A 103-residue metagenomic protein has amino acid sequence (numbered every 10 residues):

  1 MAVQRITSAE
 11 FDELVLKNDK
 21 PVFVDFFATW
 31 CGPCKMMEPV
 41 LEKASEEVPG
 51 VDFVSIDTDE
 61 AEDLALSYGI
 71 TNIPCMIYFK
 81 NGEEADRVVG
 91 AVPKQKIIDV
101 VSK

Functional and structural regions predicted by a protein language model:
A2, T7, F27, D52-V54: Conserved Rossmann-like nucleotide-binding pocket used by diverse enzymes that bind dinucleotide cofactors
Q4-P21, E62: A short beta-strand-turn-helix
D19, F26-W30, N72: Short pre-active-site segment immediately N-terminal to redox-active cysteine/selenocysteine motifs in thiol-based
D19-P21, E38-I56: Conserved helix-turn-beta segment immediately C-terminal to the redox Cys motif in thioredoxin-like folds
V22, E62, Y68-I77, Q95: Structural micro-motif
F26-V40: Conserved redox-active cysteine motifs that mediate thiol-disulfide chemistry, especially di-cysteine Cys-X(1-2)-Cys
Y78-K103: Non-catalytic, surface beta->alpha helical segment in thiol-disulfide oxidoreductase systems
